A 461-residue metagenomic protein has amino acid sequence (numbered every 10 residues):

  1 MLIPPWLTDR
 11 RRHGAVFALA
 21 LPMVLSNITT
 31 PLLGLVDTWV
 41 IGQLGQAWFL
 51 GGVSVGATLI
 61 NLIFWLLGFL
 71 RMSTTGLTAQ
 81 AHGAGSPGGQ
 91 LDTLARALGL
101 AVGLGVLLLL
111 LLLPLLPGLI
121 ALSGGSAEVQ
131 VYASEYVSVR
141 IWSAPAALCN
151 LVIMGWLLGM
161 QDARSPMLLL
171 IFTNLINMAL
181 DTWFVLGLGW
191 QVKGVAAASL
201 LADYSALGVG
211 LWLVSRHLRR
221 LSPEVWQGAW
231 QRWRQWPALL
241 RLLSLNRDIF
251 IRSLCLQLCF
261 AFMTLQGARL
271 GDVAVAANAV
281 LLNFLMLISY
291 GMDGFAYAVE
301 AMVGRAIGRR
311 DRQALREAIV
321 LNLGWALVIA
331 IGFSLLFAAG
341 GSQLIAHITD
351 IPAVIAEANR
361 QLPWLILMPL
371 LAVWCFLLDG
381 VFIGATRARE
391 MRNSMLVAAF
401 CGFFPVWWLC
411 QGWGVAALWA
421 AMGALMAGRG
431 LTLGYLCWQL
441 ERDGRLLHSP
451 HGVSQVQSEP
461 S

Functional and structural regions predicted by a protein language model:
M1-A20, T78-P145, A179, G187-R247 (+2 more regions): Short alpha-helical transmembrane segments in multi-pass integral membrane proteins
L7-L44, T58-L77, V102-L109, A144 (+4 more regions): N-terminal transmembrane alpha-helices
A18-D37, V139, N150, T173 (+5 more regions): Transmembrane helical elements of multi-pass membrane transporters/channels
M23, N27, T38-W39, G76 (+16 more regions): Transmembrane alpha-helix boundary and packing residues in multipass membrane permease domains and related
P31-G51, I120-A127, W183-V192, R247-F250 (+3 more regions): Helix-terminus/linker motif at the lipid-water interface of multi-pass membrane proteins
L50-L110, A147-P166, A277-L335, A339 (+2 more regions): Small-residue-rich hydrophobic transmembrane alpha-helices
G68-R71, V139-G159, P166-N174, V195-L211 (+4 more regions): Short runs within selected transmembrane alpha-helices of multi-pass transporters and secretion channels
